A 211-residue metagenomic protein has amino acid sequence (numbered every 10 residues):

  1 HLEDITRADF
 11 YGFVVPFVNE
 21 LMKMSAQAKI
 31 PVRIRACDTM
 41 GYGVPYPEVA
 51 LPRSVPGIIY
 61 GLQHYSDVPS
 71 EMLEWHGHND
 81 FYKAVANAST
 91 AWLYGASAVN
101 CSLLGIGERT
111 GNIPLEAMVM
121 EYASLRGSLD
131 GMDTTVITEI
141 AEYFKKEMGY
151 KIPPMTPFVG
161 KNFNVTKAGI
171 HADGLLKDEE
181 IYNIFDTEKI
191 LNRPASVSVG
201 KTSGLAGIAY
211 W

Functional and structural regions predicted by a protein language model:
H1-E3, C37, E74-H78, V99-L104 (+1 more regions): Generic beta-strand/beta-sheet core signal
H1-E71, S89-A96: Alpha/beta enzyme core
T6-F10, Y46-A50, S54, N79 (+3 more regions): Catalytic cores of large soluble enzymes that bind and process phosphate-bearing ligands
V18-A26, I59-D67, A96, V119-G127 (+2 more regions): Structural signal for hydrophobic packing residues in well-ordered secondary-structure cores of soluble enzyme domains
F81-A86: Short glycine/serine/threonine-rich phosphate/pyrophosphate-binding segments that cradle anionic phosphate groups
L93-P114: Glycine-rich phosphate-binding active-site loops on the catalytic face of alpha/beta enzymes
G107-I137: C-terminal helical cap(s) of enzyme catalytic domains, especially alpha/beta-barrels
S128-W211: A mid-to-C-terminal "edge-of-domain" accessory segment
